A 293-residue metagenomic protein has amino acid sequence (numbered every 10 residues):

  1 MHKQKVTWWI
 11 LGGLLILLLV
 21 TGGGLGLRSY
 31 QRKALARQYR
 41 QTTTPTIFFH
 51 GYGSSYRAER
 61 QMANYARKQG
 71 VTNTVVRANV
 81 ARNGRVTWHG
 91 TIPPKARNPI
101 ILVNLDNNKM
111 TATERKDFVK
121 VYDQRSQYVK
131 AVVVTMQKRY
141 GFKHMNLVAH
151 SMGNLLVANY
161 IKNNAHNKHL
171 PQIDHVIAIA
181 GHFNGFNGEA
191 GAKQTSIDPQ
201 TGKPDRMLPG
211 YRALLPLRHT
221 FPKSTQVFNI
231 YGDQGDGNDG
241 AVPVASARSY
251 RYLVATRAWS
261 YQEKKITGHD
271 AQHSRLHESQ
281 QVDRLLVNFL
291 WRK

Functional and structural regions predicted by a protein language model:
M1-V6: N-terminal Lys/Arg-rich, disordered targeting/topogenic segments
T7-G12, G24-V148, N154-K293: Lipid deacylating catalytic domains
L14-T21: Core hydrophobic alpha-helical transmembrane segments of single-pass membrane proteins
